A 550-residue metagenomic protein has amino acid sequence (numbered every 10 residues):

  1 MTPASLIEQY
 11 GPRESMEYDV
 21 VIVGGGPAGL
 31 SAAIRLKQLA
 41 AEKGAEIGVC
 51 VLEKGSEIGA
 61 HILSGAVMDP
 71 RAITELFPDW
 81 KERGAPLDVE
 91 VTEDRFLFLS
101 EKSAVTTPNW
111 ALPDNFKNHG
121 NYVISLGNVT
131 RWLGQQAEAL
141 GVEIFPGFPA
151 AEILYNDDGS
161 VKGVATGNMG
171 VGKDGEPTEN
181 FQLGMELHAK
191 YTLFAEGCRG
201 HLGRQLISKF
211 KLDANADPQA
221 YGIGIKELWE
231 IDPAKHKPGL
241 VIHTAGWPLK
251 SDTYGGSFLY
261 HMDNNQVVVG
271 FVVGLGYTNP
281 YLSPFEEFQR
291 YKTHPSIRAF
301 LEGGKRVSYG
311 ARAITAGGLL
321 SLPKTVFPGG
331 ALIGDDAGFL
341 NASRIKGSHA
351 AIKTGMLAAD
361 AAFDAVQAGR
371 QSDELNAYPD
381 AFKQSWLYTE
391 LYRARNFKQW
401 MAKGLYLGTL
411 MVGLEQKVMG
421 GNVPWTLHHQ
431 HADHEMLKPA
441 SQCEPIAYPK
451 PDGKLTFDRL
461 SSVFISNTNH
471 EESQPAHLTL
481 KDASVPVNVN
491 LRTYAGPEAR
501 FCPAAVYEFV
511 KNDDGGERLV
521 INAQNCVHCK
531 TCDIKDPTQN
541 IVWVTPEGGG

Functional and structural regions predicted by a protein language model:
M1-V21, R35-C50, F98, V171 (+5 more regions): Extreme N-terminal leader/targeting segments of oxidoreductases
G25-G26, L126: Glycine-rich Rossmann-fold phosphate-binding loop(s) that bind the pyrophosphate of adenine dinucleotide cofactors
G29: N-terminal Rossmann-fold NAD(P) dinucleotide-binding loop
E46, C50, K54-S103: N-terminal FAD cofactor-binding segment of flavoenzymes
G127, R131-W132, Q136-A299, L357 (+1 more regions): Predominantly flavin-linked oxidoreductase catalytic cores and closely associated redox partners
A311-A342, S462-S473, P486-F501, E508: FAD-binding beta-loop-beta segment adjacent to the flavin cofactor pocket
G338-R344, M356, D360-G404, V520-N522: Active-site-proximal substrate-binding core of FAD-dependent oxidoreductases
R492-Q524, K530-G550: Iron-sulfur cluster-binding cysteine motifs and their immediate structural context in ferredoxin-like electron-transfer
